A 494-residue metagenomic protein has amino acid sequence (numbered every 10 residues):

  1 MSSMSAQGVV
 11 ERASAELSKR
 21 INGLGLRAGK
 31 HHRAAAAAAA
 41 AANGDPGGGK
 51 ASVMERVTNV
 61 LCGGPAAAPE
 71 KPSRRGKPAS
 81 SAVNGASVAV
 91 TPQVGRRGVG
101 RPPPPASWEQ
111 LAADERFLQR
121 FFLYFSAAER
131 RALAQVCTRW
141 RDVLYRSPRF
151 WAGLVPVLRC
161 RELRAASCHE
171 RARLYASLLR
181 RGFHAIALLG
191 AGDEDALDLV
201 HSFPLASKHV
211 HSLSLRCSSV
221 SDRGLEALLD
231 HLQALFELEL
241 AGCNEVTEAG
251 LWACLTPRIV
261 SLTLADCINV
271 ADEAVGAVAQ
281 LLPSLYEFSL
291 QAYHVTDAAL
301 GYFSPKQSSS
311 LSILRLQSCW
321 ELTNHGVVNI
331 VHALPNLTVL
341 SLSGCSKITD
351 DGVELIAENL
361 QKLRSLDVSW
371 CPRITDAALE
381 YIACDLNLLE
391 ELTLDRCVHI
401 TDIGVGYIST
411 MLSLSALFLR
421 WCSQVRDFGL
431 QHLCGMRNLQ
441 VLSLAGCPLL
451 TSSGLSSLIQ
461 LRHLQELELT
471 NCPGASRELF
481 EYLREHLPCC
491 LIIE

Functional and structural regions predicted by a protein language model:
S2-P204, K208-H211, D222-L229, T247-W252 (+3 more regions): N-terminal adaptor-interaction module of cullin-RING ubiquitin ligase components
L154, H184-L189, H211-L215, L238-A241 (+9 more regions): Conserved hydrophobic beta-strand positions in leucine-rich repeat
R161-R171, G192-L199, S218-E226, N244-A249 (+9 more regions): Short, solvent-exposed loop/turn at the beta-strand->alpha-helix junction within individual leucine-rich repeat
V200-A206, L225-L232, G250-R258, V275-L282 (+8 more regions): A structural signal for leucine-rich repeat
E237, A241-L360, S365-L366, W370-T375: Solenoidal tandem-repeat scaffolds enriched in leucines and small polar residues
L311, R437-L449, Q460-E494: Leucine-rich repeat domain C-terminal region
L316-G446: Eukaryotic tandem repeat interaction scaffolds
